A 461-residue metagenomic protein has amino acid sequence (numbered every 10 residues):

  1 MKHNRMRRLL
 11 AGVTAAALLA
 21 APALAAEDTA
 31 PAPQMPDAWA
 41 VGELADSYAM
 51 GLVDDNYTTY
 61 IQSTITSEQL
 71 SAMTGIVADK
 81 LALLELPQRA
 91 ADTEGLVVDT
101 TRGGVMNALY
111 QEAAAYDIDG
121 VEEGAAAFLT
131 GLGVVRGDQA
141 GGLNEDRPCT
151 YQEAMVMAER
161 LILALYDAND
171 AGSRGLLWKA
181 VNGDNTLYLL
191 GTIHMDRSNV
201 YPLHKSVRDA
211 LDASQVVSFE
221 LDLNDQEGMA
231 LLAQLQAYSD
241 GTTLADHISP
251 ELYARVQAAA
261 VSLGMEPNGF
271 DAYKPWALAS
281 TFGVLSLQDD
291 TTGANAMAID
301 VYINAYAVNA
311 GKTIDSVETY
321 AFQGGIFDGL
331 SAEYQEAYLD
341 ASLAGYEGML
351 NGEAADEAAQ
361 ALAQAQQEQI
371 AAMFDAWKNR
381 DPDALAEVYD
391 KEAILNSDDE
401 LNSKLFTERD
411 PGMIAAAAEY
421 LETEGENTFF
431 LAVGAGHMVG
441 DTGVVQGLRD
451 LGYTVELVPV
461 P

Functional and structural regions predicted by a protein language model:
M1-E27: Gram-positive cell-envelope targeting signals
A26-A78, P87-E123, V134-L161: Extracytoplasmic Gram-positive cell-surface binding/anchoring modules and repeats
Q34-V41, Y60-E68, L96-G103, G120 (+9 more regions): Soluble non-cytosolic domains of exported or imported proteins
V41-A45, E68, A72, G103 (+19 more regions): Solvent-exposed, polar/charged alpha-helical surfaces in well-ordered, non-transmembrane soluble domains, broadly
A49-L52, G75-A82, Y110-A114, T130-V134 (+12 more regions): Sec-exported extracytoplasmic/periplasmic mature domains
S173-R174: Catalytic cores of RNA-modifying enzymes
K179-L401, L405: Structured, acidic catalytic/metal-binding patches in enzyme active sites
N396-P461: A cross-kingdom marker for long, charged
